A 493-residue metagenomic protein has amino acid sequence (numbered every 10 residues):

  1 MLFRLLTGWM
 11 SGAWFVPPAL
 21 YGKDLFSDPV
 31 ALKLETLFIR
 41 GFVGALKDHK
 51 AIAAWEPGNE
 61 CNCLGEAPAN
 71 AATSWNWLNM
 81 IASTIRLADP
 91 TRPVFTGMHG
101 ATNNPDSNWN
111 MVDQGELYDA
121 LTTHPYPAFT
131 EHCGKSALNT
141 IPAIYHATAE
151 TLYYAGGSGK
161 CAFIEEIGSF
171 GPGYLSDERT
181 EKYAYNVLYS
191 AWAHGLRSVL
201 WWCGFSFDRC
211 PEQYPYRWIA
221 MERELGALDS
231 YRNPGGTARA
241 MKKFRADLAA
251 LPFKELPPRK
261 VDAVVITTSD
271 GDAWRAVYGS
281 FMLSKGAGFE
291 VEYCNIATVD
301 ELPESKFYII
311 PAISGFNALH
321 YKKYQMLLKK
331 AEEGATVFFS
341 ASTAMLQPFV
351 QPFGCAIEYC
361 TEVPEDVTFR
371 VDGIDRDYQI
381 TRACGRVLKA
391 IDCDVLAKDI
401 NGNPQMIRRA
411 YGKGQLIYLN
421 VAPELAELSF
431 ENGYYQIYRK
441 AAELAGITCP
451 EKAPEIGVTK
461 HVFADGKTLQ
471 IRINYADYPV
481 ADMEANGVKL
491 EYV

Functional and structural regions predicted by a protein language model:
M1-D113: Active-site mouth of glycoside hydrolases
R4-T7, A54-N59, W77-N108, K160-P172 (+5 more regions): Aromatic-lined carbohydrate-recognition surfaces of secreted/lumenal glycan-active proteins
F15, G204-D262: Aromatic-rich peripheral "rim/lid" segments of glycoside hydrolase catalytic domains that contact and position glycan
N59-P68, Y126-A137, A149-A184, P215-L228 (+1 more regions): Active-site clefts of carbohydrate-active enzymes
M80, L87, T91-M98, T102-P172 (+1 more regions): Glycoside hydrolase catalytic-domain groove-lining segments
I167, T180-I219: Substrate-binding cleft of secreted/luminal carbohydrate-active enzymes
S284-P303: A short, well-structured beta->alpha microelement
G315-V493: A conserved amphipathic helix/loop scaffold that creates a polar/acidic microenvironment used either to coordinate
